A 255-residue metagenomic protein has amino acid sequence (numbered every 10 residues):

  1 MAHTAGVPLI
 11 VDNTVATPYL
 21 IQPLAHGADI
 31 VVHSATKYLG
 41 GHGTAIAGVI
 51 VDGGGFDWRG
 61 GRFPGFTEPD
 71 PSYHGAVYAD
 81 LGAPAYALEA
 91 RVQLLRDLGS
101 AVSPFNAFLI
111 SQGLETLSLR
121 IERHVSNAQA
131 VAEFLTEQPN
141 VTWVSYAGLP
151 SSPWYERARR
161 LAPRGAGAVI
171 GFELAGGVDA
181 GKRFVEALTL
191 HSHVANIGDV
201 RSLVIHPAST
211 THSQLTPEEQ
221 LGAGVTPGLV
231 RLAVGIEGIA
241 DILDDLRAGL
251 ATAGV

Functional and structural regions predicted by a protein language model:
M1-E137: Conserved PLP-enzyme active-site core in the AAT-like
T14-A16, L149, A175, G235-E237: Active-site beta-loop-alpha junctions enriched in small/polar residues
P18, D179, D241: Residues that form or flank phosphate/diphosphate-binding pockets in enzymes that use nucleotide phosphates
G43, R164-A166, V225-G228: Short glycine-enriched loop/turn motifs at secondary-structure junctions
V51, G171-E173, A233-G235: Short hydrophobic/aromatic beta-strand micro-patches that form the beta-sheet surface supporting nucleotide- or nucleic
L98-A101, F105-A107, T116, I121-R123 (+2 more regions): Conserved small-domain helix->loop->beta segment predominantly found in fold-type I
R120, E186, S202-V255: PLP-dependent enzyme catalytic core of the Aspartate aminotransferase-like
